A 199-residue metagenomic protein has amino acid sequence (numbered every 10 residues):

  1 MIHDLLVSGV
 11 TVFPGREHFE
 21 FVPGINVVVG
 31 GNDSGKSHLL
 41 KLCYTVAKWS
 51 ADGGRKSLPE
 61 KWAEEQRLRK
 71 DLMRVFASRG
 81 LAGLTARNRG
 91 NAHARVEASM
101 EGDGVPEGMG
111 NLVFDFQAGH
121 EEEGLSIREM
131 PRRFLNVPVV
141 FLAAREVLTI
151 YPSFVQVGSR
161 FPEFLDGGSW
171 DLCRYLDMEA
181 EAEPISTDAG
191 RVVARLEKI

Functional and structural regions predicted by a protein language model:
M1-L6, V46-I199: Phosphate-coordinating catalytic segments in nucleotide- and nucleic-acid-processing enzymes
M1-Y44, K48-W49: Pre-Walker A-like glycine/lysine-rich segment at the N-terminus of P-loop NTPase domains
